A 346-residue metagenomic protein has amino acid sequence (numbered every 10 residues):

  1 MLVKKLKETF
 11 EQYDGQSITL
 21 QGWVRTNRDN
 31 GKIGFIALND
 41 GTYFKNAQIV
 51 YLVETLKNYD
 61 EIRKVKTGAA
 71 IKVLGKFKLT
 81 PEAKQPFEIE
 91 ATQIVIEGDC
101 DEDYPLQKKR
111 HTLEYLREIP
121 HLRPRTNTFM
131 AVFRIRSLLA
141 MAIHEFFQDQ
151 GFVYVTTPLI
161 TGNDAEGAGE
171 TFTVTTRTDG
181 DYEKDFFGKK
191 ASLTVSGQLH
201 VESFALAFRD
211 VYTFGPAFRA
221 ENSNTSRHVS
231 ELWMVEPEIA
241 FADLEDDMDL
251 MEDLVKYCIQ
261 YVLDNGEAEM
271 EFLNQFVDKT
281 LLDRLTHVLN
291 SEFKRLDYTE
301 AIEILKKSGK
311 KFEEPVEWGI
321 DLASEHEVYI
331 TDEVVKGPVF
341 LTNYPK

Functional and structural regions predicted by a protein language model:
L2-A240: Class II aminoacyl-tRNA synthetase-like tRNA-binding/catalytic domains
K4, K57-Y59, E245, D249 (+1 more regions): Generic alpha-helical secondary structure signal
G31-K32, E245-D246, G309-K311: Short amphipathic alpha-helical segments with coiled-coil-like heptad repeat character
I62, H144, M248-M251, I302: A generic alpha-helix structural signal
A131-I135, D243-D247, F293: Catalytic cores of large soluble enzymes that bind and process phosphate-bearing ligands
A165-T171, T176-D181, D253-K346: Metal-assisted phosphate- and nucleotidyl-transfer catalytic regions
F208, V235, D243-D264: His/Asp/Glu-rich mid-to-C-terminal helical/loop segments that flank catalytic regions of hydrolases
S223-N224, A242, L289-E292: Alpha-helix capping and helix-loop boundary segments enriched in small/acidic/polar residues
